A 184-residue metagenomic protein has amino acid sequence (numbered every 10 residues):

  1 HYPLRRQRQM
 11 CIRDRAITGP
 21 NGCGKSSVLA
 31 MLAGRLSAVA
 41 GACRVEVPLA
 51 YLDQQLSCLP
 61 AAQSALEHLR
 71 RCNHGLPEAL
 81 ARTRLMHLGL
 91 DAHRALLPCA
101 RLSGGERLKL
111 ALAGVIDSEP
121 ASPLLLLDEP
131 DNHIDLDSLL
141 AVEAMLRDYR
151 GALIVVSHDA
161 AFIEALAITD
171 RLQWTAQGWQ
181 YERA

Functional and structural regions predicted by a protein language model:
H1-R8, I12: Single conserved hydrophobic/aromatic residue that forms the stacking wall/gate of nucleotide- or nucleobase-binding
R8, P48, P123-L124: The start of beta-strands in P-loop NTPase/AAA+ ATPase cores
D14, G19-P77, H158-A161, A165-A184: ABC ATPase nucleotide-binding domain signature region
Q54-L124, E129-N132, D137-L140: ABC-family P-loop ATPase nucleotide-binding domains
L139-R150: Helical segment within the ABC ATPase nucleotide-binding domain
G151-V156: Conserved H-loop
